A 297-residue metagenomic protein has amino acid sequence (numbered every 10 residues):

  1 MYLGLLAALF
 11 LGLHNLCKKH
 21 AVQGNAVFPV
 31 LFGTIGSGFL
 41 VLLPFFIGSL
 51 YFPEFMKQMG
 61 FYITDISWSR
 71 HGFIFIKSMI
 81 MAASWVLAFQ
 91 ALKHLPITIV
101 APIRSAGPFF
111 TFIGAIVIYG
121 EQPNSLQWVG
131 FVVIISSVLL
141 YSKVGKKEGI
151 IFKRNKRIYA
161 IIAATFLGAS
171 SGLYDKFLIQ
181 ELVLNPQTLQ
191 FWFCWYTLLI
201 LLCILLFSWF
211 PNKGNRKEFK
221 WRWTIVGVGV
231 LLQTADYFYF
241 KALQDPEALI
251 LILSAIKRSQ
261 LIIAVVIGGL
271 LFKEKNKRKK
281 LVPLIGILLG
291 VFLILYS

Functional and structural regions predicted by a protein language model:
M1-F10, Y62-I80, G120-S136, N185-L199 (+1 more regions): Structural signature of hydrophobic alpha-helical transmembrane segments
M1-K18, V22-P29, G33-I76, W85-L95 (+4 more regions): Membrane-interface interhelical linkers
M1-L5, L9, F109-F166, K176 (+1 more regions): Juxtamembrane helix-loop boundary signature in multi-pass membrane transporters
G12, L16, S78-A83, P108-I113 (+7 more regions): Hydrophobic/small/kink-forming positions within alpha-helical transmembrane segments of polytopic membrane proteins
A21, V30, A91, V117-P123 (+4 more regions): Hydrophobic/aromatic residues within transmembrane alpha-helices of multi-pass small-molecule transporters
S37-V41, I103-V117, V132, Y196-I200 (+4 more regions): Alpha-helical transmembrane segments of compact multi-pass small-molecule transporters, enriched in specific families
L42-S49, A88, F112-I116, I134-S142 (+5 more regions): Structural signal for membrane-spanning alpha-helices in multi-pass inner-membrane proteins, emphasizing helix cores
Q180, A242-P246, F292-S297: Juxtamembrane boundary at the C-terminal end of a transmembrane helix
